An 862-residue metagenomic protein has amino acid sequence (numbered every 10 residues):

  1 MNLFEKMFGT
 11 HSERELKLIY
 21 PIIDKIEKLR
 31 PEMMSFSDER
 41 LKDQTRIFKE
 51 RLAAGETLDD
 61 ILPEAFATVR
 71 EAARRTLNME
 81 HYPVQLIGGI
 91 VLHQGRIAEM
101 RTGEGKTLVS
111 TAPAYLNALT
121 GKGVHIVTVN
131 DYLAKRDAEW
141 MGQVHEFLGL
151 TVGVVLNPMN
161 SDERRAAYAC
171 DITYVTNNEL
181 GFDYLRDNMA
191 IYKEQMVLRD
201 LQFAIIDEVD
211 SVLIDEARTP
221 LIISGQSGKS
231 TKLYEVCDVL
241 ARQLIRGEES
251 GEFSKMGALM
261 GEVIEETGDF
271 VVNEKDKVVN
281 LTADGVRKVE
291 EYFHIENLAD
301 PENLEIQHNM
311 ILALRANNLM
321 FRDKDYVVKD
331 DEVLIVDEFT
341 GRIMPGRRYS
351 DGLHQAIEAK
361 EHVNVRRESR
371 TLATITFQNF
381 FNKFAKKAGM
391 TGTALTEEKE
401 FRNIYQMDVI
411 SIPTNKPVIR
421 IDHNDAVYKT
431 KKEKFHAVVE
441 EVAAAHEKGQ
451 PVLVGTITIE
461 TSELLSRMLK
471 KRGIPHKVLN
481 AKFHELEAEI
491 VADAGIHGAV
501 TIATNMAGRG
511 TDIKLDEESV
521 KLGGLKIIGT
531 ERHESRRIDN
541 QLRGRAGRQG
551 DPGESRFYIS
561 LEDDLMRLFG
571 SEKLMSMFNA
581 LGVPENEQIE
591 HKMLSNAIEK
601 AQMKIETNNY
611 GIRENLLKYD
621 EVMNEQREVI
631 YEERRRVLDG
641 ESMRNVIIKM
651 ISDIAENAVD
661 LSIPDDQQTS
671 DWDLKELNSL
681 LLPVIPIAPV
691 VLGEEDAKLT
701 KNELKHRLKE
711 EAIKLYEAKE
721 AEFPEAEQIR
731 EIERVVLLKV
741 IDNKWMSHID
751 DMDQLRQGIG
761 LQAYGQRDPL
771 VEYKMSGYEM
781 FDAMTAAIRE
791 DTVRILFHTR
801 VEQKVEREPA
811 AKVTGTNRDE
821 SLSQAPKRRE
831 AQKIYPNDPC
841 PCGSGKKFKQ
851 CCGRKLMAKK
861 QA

Functional and structural regions predicted by a protein language model:
M1-G582, Y631-E632, I648, D653: Conserved P-loop NTPase motor core
S110, V438, A825-K827, Y835: Active-site-adjacent structural elements in folded domains
Y326-L334, T340-R348, Q549-G550, F557 (+3 more regions): Extended, charged helical/alpha-beta scaffold domains that provide interaction surfaces
G449-S462, G640, G693-A697, P841: Short, Lys/Glu-rich amphipathic helical modules
V454, I502, W745, F781 (+2 more regions): Hydrophobic, well-ordered secondary-structure elements that form the walls of internal hydrophobic environments
E830-K849, G853: Short Cys/His-rich zinc-binding micro-motifs
